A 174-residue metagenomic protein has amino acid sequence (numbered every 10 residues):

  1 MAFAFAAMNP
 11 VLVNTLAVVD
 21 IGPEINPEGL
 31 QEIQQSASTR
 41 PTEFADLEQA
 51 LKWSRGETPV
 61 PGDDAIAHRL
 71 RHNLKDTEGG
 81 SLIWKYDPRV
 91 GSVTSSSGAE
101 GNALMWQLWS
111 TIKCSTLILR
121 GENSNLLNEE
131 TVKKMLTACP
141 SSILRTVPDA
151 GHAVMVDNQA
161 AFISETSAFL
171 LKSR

Functional and structural regions predicted by a protein language model:
M1-G29: Conserved hydrolase catalytic core segment
A7-V11, T137, S164, A168: Short, well-ordered alpha-helices that flank and scaffold nucleotide-derived cofactor binding pockets
V18-I21, N123, V147-D149: Active-site loop/turn elements of alpha/beta-hydrolase fold enzymes, especially the short glycine-/histidine-rich
E24-D87: Helix-rich cap/lid subdomain of alpha/beta-hydrolase
T42, S124, G151-V154: Glycosyltransferase donor-binding loop in the core domain
A45, L127, D157: Residue-level signal for the nucleotide or nucleotide-sugar donor/cofactor binding architecture
D76-A138, I143-T146: Conserved serine/cysteine hydrolase catalytic core
P140-R174: Catalytic active-site module of serine/aspartate enzymes centered on a nucleophile-bearing elbow/loop
